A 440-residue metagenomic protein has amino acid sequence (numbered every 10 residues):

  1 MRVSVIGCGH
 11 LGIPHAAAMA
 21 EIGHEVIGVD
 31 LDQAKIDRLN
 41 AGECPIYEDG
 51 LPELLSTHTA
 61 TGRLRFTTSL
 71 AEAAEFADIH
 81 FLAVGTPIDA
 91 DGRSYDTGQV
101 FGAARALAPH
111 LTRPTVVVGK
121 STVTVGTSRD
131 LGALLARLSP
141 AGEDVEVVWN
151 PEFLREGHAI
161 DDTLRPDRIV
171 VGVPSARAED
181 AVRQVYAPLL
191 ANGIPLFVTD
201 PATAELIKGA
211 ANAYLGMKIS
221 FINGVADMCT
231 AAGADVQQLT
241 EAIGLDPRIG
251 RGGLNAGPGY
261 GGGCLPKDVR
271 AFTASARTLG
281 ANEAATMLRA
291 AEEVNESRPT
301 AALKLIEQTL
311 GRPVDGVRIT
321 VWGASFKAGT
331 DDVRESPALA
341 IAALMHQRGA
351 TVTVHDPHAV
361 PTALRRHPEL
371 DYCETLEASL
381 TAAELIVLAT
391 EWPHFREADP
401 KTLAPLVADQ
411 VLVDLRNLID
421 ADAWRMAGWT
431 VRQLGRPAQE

Functional and structural regions predicted by a protein language model:
M1-E440: Structural/interface elements that position substrates and couple domains in central-metabolism enzymes
